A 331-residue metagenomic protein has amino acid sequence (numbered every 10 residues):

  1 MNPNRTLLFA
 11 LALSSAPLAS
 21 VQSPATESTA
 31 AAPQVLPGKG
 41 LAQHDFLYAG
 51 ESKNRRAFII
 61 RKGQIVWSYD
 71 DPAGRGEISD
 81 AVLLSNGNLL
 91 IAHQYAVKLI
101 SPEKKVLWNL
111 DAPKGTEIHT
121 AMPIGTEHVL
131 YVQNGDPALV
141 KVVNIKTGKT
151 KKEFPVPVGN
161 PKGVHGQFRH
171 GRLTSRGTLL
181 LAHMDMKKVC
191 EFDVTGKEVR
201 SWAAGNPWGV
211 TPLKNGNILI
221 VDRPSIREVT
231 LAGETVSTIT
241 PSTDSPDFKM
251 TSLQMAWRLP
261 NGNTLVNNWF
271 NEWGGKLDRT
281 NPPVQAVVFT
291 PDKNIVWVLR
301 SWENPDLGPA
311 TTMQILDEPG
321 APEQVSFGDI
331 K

Functional and structural regions predicted by a protein language model:
M1-L8: Bacterial N-terminal signal peptides that target proteins for export
L8-P17: Bacterial N-terminal signal peptides
P17-A19, H128: Hydrophobic alpha-helical elements and their junctions with loops/disorder across both membrane and soluble proteins
A19-V21, A25: Boundary at the C-terminal end of the N-terminal hydrophobic targeting segment
T26-K331: Histidine-/acidic-rich catalytic cores in large beta-rich domains
